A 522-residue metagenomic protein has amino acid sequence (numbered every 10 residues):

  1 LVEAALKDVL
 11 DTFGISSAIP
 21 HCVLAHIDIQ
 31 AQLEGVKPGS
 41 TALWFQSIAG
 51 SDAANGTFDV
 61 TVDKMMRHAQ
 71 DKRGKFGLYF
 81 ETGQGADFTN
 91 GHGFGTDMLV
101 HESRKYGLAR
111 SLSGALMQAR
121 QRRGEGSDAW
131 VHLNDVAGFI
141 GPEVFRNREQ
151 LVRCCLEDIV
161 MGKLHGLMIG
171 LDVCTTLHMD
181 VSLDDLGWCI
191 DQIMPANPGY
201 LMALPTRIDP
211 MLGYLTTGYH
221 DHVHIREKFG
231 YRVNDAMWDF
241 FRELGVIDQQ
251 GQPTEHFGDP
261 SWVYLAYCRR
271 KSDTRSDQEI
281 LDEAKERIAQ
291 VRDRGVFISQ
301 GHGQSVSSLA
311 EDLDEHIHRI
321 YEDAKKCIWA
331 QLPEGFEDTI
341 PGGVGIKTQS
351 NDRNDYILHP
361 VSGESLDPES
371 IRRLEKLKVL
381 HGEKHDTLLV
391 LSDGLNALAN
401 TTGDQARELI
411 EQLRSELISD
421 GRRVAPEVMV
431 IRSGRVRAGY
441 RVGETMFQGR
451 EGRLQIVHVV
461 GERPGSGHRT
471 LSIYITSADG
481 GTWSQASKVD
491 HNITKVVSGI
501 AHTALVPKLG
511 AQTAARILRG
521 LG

Functional and structural regions predicted by a protein language model:
L1, F139-F145, D172-T176, D386-N400 (+1 more regions): Short glycine-rich or small-residue beta-strand-to-loop segments that form or flank ligand, phosphate, metal/Fe-S
D11-S16, D28-Q192, A196-L204, P210-Y214: Catalytic alpha/beta core domains of metabolic enzymes, predominantly
F13-H26, R450-Q455: A glycine-rich helix N-cap at a beta->alpha junction
V100-E102, R110, Q118-E125, H458-G522: C-terminal functional extensions of proteins
L112, L374-L417, V424-V428, R435-T445: Internal active-site segments that recognize and position negatively charged phosphoryl groups and nucleotide moieties
L215-E279: Extended, intrinsically disordered, low-complexity segments
Y267-Q331: Extreme N-terminal leader/targeting regions
H302-H381: N-terminal low-complexity, intrinsically disordered segments
